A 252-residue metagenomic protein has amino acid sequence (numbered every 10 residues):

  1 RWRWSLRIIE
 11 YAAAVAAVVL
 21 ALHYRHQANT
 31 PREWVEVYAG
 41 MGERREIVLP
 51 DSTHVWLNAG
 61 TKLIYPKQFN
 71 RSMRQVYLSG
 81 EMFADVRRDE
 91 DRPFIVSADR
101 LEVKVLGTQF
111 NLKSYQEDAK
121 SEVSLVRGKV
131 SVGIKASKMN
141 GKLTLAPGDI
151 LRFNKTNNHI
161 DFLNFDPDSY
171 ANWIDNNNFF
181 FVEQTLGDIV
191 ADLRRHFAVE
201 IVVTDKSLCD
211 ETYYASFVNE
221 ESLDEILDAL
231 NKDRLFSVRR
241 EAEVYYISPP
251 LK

Functional and structural regions predicted by a protein language model:
W2-K252: A residue-level detector for the "anchor" residue at the start of short, highly conserved motifs
